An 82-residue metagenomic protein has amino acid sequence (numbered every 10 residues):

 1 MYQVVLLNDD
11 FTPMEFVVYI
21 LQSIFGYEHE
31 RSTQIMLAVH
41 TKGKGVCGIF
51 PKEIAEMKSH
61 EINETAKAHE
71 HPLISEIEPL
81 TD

Functional and structural regions predicted by a protein language model:
M1-D82: Terminal domain-initiation and capping elements
